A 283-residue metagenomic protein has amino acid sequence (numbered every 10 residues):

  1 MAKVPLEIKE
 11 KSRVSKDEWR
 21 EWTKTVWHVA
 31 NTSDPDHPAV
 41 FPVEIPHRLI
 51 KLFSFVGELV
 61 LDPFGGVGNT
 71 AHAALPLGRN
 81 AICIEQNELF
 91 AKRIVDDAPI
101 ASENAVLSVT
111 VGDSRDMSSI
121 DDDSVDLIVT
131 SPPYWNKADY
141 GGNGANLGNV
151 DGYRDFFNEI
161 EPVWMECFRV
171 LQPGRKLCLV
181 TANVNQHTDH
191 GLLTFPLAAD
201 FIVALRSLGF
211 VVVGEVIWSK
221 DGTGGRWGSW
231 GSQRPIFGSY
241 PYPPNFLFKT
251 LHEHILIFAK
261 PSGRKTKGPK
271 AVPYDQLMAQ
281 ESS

Functional and structural regions predicted by a protein language model:
M1-S283: Class I S-adenosyl-L-methionine-dependent methyltransferase catalytic core
